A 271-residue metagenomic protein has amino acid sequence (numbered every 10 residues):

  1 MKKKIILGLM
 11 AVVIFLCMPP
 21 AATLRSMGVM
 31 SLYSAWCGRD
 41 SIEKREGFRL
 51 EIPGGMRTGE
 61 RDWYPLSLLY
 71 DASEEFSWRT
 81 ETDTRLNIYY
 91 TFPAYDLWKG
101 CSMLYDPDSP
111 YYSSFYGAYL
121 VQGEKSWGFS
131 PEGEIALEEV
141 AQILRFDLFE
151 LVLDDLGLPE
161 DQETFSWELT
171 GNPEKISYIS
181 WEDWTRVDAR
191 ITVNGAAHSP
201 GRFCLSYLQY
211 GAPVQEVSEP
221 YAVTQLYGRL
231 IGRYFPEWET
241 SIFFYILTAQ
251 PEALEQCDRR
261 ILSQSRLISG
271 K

Functional and structural regions predicted by a protein language model:
M1-D106, Y111-Y112, G157, S218 (+1 more regions): N-terminal targeting sequences that direct proteins away from the cytosol to non-cytosolic compartments
F15, F48, F76, F92 (+8 more regions): Phenylalanine-focused residue identity feature
Y95, P110, G117, V121-E124 (+5 more regions): Short linear sequence elements within intrinsically disordered, low-complexity coil regions
W98-L137: Early exported N-terminus immediately downstream of N-terminal targeting peptides
G123-D147, Q250-K271: Surface-exposed flexible segments
W127-G232: Signature of long, low-cysteine stretches enriched in small and polar/charged residues
